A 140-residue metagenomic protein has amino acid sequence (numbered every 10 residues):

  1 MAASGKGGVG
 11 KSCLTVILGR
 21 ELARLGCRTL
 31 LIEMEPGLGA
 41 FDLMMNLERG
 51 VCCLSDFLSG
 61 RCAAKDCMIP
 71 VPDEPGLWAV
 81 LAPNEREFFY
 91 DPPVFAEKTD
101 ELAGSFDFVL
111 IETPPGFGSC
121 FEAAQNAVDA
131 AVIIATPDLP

Functional and structural regions predicted by a protein language model:
M1-E35: Walker A/P-loop phosphate-binding motif and the immediately C-terminal alpha-helix
S4, E33, L81-N84, T113 (+1 more regions): Flexible glycine-/small-residue-rich
G10, G60-A63, Y90-V94, E112-F117 (+1 more regions): Short secondary-structure boundary/capping elements
K11-T15, L38-F41, T113, F117-C120: Short glycine/serine/threonine-rich phosphate/pyrophosphate-binding segments that cradle anionic phosphate groups
G19, A96-D100, Q125: Short amphipathic alpha-helical segments and helix-helix/interface helices
R28, G76, A130: Residues at the starts of beta-strands that form the adenosine-phosphate
L31-G104: P-loop/Walker-type NTP enzyme "switch/lid" segment
E101-G104, F108-P140: Conserved catalytic-core segment of NTP-binding enzymes
